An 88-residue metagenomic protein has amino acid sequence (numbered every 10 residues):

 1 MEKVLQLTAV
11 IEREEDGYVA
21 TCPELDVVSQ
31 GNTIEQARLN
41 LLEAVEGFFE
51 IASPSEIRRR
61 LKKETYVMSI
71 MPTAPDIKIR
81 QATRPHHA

Functional and structural regions predicted by a protein language model:
M1-Q6, E35, L39-A88: Short, charged, surface-exposed hinge/linker loops at domain edges that act as mobile lids or interdomain connectors
L5-E24: Short aromatic-glycine-(Arg/Gly/Cys) micro-motifs in beta-strand/loop hairpins
L25-I34: A short, exposed loop/beta-hairpin motif centered on an aromatic-Gly-Thr core
